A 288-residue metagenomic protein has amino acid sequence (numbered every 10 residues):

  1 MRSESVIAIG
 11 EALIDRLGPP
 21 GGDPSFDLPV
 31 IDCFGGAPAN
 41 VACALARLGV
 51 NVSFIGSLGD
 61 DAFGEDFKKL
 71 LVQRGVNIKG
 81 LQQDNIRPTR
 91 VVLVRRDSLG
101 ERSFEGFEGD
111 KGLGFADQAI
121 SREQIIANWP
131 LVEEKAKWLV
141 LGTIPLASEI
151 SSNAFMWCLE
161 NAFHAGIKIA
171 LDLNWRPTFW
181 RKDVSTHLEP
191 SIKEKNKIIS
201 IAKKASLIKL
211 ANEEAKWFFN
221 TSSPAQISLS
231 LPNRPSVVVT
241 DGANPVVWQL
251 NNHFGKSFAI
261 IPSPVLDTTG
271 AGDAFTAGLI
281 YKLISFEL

Functional and structural regions predicted by a protein language model:
M1-I7, E160-H164, N220-L288: Conserved phosphate-binding/catalytic region of the ribokinase-like
M1-N77, F104, V265: Glycine-rich phosphate/adenosyl-contacting loop at the front of the ribokinase-like
A12, I144, L173, A274: Active-site metal-binding loops of divalent metal-dependent hydrolases
L45, A211, G272: Short, conserved phosphate/pyrophosphate- and ester-handling motifs at nucleotide-, phospho-/glycolipid
A46, V72, E160-H164, A202: Anion (oxyanion) recognition and catalysis
N51-T143: Conserved N-terminal subdomain of the carbohydrate kinase-like
A165, W175-K256: Conserved phosphate/ATP/ADP-binding segment of small-molecule kinases
